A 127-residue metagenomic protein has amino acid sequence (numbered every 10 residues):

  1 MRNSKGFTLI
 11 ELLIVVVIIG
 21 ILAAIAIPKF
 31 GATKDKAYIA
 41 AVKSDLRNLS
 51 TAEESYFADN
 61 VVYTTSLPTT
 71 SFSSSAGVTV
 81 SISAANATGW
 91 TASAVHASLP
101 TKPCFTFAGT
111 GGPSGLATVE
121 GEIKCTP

Functional and structural regions predicted by a protein language model:
M1-F30: N-terminal single-pass transmembrane signal-anchor helix
E11, A40-K43, E120-G121: Compositionally biased non-globular segments, especially hydrophobic aliphatic-rich helices of signal peptides
V16, K43, S50: Conserved catalytic core of two-component sensor histidine kinases
G20, K34, G89-T91: Short, intrinsically disordered, low-complexity terminal segments
A24, A32-D35, T51, S55-A58: Regular, well-ordered alpha-helical segments
K29-L46: Aliphatic-rich helix starts adjacent to a transmembrane/signal segment
R47, T51-P127: Periplasmic/extracellular, small/polar-rich flexible segments of pilin-like filament-forming proteins
